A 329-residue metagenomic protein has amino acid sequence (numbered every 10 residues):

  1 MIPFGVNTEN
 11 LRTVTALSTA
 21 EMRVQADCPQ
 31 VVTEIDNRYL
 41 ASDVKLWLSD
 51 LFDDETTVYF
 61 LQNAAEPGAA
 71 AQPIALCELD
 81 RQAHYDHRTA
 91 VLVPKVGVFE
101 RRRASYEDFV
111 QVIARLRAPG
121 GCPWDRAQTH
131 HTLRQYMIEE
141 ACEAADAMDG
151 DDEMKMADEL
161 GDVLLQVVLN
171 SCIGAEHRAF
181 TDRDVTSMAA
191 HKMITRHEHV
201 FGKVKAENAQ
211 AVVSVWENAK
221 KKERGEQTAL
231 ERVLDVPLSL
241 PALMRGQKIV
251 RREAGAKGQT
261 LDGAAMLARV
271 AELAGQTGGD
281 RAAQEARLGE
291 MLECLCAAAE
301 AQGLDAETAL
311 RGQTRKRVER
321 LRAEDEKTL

Functional and structural regions predicted by a protein language model:
M1-I113, R117-W124, C142, E326-L329: Beta-strand/loop-alpha-helix module characteristic of Rossmann-like adenine-cofactor folds
L40, R101, T129-L133, M148 (+4 more regions): Non-transmembrane, amphipathic alpha-helical segments
Y106, G121, T129-H130, Q284 (+2 more regions): A glycine- and charged-residue-rich anion-binding loop/surface
R115-D151, A254-L261: Active-site flanking loop/helix segments enriched in acidic
M137-A145, E153-A175, R183-H191, D262-T277 (+1 more regions): An amphipathic alpha-helical micro-motif enriched in hydrophobic residues with embedded/adjacent acidic residues
N170-H177, D184-R224: Acidic catalytic motifs of isoprenoid enzymes
A179-V204, D305-L329: C-terminal end-helix/capping segment
K203-R269: Amphipathic alpha-helical interface segments
